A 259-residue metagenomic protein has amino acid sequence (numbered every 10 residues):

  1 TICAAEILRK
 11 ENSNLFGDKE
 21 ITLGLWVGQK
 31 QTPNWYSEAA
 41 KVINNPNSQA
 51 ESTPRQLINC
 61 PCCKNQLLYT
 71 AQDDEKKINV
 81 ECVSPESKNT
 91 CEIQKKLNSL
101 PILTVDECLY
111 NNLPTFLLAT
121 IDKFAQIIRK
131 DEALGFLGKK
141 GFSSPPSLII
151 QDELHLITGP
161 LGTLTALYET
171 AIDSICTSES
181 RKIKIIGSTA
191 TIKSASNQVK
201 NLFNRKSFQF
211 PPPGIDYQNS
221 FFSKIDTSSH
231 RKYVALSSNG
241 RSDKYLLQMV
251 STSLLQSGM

Functional and structural regions predicted by a protein language model:
T1, G159-Y168, S238-S251: Phosphate/oxyanion-binding active-site loops and adjacent basic polyanion-contact surfaces
I2-F116, I121-A125, E132-G138, S144: A substrate-engagement module of RecA-like helicase motors
A5, T158-S223: Post-DEXD/H (motif II) to motif III coupling segment of the RecA-like Helicase ATP-binding lobe
L15-D18, C108-N112, K140-S144, I175-R181 (+3 more regions): Conserved catalytic network of the ASCE P-loop NTPase/AAA+ motor domain
Q29-T32, L67, D122-A125, H155-L156 (+3 more regions): Conserved nucleotide-binding/hydrolysis micro-motifs of P-loop NTPases
W35-L57, I192-K200, K206-M259: Conserved interdomain linker/interface between the two RecA-like ATPase lobes of SF2 helicase motors
P114, D122, Q126, G135-S178: SF2 helicase catalytic motif II
F116-A119, I150, I183-T189: Structural recognition of the conserved hydrophobic beta-strand(s) that form the central parallel beta-sheet of P-loop
